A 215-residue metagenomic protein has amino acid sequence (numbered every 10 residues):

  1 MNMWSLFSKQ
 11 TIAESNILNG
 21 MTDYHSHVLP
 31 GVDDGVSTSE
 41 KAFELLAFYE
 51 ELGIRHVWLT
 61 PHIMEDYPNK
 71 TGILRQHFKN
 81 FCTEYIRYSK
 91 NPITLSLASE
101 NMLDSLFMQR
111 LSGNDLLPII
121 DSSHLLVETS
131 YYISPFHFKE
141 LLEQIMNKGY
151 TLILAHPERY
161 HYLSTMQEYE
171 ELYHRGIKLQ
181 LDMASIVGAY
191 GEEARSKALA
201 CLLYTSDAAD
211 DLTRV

Functional and structural regions predicted by a protein language model:
M1-N91: An N-terminally biased module of ancient metal coordination in phosphate/nucleic-acid-related enzymes
N2, S8, K70-Q180, A194: Extended substrate/RNA-proximal surfaces in nucleic-acid metabolism proteins
S26, H62-I63, N101, P157-R159 (+1 more regions): Active-site metal-binding loops of divalent metal-dependent hydrolases
K178-G188: His/Asp/Glu-enriched short active-site or ligand-binding loop at hydrolase and phosphoryl-transfer sites
G191-A200: Short loop-to-alpha-helix "cap/lid" segments that border enzyme active sites across diverse enzyme classes
Y204-A209: Conserved small/polar residues in nucleotide/adenosyl-binding loops
